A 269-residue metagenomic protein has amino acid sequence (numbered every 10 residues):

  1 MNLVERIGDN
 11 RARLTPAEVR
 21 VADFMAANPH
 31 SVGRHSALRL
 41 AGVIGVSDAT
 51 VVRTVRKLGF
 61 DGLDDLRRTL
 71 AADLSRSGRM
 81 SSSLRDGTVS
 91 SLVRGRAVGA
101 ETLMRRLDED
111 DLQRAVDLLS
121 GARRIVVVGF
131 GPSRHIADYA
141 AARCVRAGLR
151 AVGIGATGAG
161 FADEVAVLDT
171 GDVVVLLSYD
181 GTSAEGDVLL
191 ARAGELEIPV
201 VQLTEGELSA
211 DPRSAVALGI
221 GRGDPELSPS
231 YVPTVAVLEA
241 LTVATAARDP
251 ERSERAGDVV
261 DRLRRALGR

Functional and structural regions predicted by a protein language model:
N2-R114: HTH-adjacent hinge/linker in prokaryotic transcriptional regulators
A49-R53, R68-L70, R79-S83, V128 (+5 more regions): Short alpha-helix boundary/capping motifs
L74, T245-D249: Conserved NTP-handling cores and scaffolds of large molecular machines
S120-A246: Glycine-rich phosphate-binding loops that contact phosphosugars or nucleotide phosphates
R248-R269: Internal, active-site/partner-interface "lid" segment
